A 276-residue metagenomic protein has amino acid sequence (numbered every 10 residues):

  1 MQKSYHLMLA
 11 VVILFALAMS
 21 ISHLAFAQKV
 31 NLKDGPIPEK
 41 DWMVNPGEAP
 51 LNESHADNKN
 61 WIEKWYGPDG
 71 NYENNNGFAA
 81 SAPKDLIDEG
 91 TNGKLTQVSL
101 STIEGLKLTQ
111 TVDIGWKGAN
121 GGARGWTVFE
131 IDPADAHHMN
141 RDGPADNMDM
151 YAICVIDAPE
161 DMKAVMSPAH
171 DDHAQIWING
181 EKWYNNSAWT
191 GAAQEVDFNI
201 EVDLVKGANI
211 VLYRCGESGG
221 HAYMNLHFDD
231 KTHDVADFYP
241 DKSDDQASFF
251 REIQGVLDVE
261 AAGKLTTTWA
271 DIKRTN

Functional and structural regions predicted by a protein language model:
M1-V12: Bacterial N-terminal signal peptides that target proteins for export
A10-S22: Bacterial N-terminal signal peptides
A25-V128, Y213-N276: Accessory carbohydrate-binding/adhesion or oligomerization-edge regions at the termini of glycan-active proteins
G118-P144: A general sequence property marking short-to-moderate contiguous segments in secreted/outer-membrane adhesion
H137-N140, Y151-A152, E195-N199: Short structured motifs
P144-I156: Short beta-strands within extracellular/lumenal beta-sheet-rich domains
A158, K163-I176, V211: Aromatic-lined ligand-binding clefts that engage carbohydrates, nucleic acids, or primary amines
I178-H227: Beta-strand-rich ligand-recognition modules
